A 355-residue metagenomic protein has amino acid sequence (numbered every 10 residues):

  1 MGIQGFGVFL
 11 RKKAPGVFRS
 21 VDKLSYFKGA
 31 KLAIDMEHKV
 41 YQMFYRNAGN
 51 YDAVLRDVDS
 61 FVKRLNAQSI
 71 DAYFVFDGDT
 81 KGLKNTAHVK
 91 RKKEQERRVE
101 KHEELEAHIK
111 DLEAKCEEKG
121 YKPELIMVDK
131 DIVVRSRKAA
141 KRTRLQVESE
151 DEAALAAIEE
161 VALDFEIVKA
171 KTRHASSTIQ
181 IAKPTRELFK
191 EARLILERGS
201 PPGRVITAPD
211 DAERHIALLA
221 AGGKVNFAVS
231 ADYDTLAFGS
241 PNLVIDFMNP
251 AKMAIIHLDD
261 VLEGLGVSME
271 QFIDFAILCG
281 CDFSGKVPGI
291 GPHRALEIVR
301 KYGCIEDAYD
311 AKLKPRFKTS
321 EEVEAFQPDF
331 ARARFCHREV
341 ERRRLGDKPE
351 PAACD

Functional and structural regions predicted by a protein language model:
M1, G16-K28, M36, D71 (+1 more regions): Non-catalytic nucleic-acid-binding/docking modules located in mid-to-C-terminal regions of nucleic-acid enzymes
G2-V17, Y26-P209, H215-L219, P241-L243: Noncatalytic, basic helical substrate-engagement surface that gates or grips nucleic-acid strands
M43, K84-N85, G239, F247 (+2 more regions): Intrinsically disordered, low-complexity regions enriched in proline, serine, glycine and charged residues
D57-D59, R97-K101, S230-Y233, K252-I255 (+1 more regions): Glycine-rich loops and low-complexity Gly/Arg-rich segments that provide flexible linkers or classic glycine-based
Q68, I195, P202, G222 (+3 more regions): Short amphipathic alpha-helical interaction elements and helix-loop-helix interfaces that mediate dimerization
V75-K84, D211-H215, D234-F238, I290-A295 (+1 more regions): Short amphipathic alpha-helical segments embedded in low-complexity Lys/Glu-rich regions
H215, L219-G285: Long, highly charged, low-complexity intrinsically disordered interaction regions that mediate electrostatic DNA/RNA
